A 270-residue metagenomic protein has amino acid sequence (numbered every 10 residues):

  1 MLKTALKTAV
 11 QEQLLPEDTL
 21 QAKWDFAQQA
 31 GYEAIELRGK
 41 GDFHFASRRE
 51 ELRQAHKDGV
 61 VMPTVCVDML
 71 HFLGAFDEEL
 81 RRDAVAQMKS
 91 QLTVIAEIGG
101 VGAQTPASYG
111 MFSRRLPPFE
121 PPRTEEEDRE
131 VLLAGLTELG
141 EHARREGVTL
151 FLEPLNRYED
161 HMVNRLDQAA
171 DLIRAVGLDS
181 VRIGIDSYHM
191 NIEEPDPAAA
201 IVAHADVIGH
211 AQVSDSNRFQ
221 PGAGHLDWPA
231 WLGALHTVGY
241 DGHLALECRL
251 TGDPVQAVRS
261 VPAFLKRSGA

Functional and structural regions predicted by a protein language model:
M1-G31, H56-D58, G100-V101, V163-I185 (+1 more regions): Histidine-acidic metal/acid-base catalytic patches
L2, K57, G74, E78-R182: Active-site acidic/histidine proton-transfer and metal-coordination neighborhood in alpha/beta enzyme cores
L14-P16, G39-G41, D68-H71, A107-M111 (+4 more regions): Active-site-proximal loop/turn and secondary-structure-junction residues that shape catalytic pockets, frequently
W24-F45, C66-L70: N-terminal substrate-binding region of glycoside hydrolase catalytic domains
E36, T64-C66, Q104, F151 (+2 more regions): Conserved beta-strand positions in the central sheet of alpha/beta enzyme cores
E36-H56, A107-R114: Glycine-rich, proline-tolerant flexible connector loops at the mouths of alpha/beta enzymes
F45-E51, R81, P254-A257: Metal-dependent catalytic neighborhoods of phosphoester/phosphodiester hydrolases
